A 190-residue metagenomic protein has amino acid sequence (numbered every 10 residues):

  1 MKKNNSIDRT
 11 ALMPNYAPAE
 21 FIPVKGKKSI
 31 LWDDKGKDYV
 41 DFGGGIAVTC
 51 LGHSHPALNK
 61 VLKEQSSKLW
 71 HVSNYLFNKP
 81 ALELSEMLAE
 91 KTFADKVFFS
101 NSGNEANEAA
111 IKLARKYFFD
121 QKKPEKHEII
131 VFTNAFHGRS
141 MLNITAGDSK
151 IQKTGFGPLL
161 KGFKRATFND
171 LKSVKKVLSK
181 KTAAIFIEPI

Functional and structural regions predicted by a protein language model:
M1-K27: Active-site-adjacent loop/helix segments that line or gate small-molecule/cofactor pockets in enzymes
K3, I7, G26, H53 (+6 more regions): Conserved active-site and cofactor/substrate-binding residues in soluble primary-metabolism enzymes
E20-D41: Active-site and channel-lining beta-strand-loop segments that bind or position nucleotide-derived/phosphorylated
I22-V24, A89-T92, Q121-K123, G155-P158 (+1 more regions): Solvent-exposed alpha-helices and their adjacent loops that cap or buttress functional pockets in soluble metabolic
K28-I30, K96, E128, G162: Conserved beta-strand and immediately adjacent loop positions that scaffold enzyme active sites
W32-D33, L51-H53, N143-G147: Short beta-strand-to-turn element immediately C-terminal to the catalytic PLP-Schiff-base lysine in fold type I
D38-P124, E128-I130, G138: Glycine-rich loop-to-alpha-helix module at the N-terminal edge of alpha/beta enzyme cores
T133-I190: PLP-dependent aminotransferase-class I/II
